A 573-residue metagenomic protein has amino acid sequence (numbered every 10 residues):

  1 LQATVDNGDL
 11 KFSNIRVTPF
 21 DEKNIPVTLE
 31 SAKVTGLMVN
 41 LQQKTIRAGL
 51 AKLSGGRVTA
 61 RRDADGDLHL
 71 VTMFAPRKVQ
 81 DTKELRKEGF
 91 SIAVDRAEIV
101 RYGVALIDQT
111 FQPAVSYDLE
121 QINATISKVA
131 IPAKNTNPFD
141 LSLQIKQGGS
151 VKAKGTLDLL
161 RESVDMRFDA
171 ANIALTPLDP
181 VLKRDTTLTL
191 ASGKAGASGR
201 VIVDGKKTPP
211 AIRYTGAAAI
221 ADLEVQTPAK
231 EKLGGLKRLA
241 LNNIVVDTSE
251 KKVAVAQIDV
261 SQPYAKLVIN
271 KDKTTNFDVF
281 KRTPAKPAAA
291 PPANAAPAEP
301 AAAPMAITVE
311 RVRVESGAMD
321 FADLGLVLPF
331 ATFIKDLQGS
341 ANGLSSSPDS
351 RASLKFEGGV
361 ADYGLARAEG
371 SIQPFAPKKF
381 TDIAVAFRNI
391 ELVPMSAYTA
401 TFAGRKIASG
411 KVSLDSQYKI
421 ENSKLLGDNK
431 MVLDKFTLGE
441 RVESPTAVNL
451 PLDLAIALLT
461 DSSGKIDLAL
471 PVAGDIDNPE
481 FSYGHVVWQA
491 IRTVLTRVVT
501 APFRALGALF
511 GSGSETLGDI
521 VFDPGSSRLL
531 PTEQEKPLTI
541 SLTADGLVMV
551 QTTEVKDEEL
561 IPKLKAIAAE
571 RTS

Functional and structural regions predicted by a protein language model:
L1-N123, L159, K183-S192, G205 (+5 more regions): Secondary-structure transition motifs
D6-G8, M166, Y214-G216, V255-A256 (+2 more regions): Transmembrane beta-strands of outer-membrane beta-barrel proteins
L10, A32, A51, I99 (+12 more regions): Buried hydrophobic packing residues in well-ordered domains
V39-Q42, R61, S127-P132, T156-L160 (+6 more regions): Short beta-strand micro-motifs enriched in acidic
K44, F90, T156, V246-K251 (+8 more regions): Extended terminal
L50, V71, L175, L392 (+4 more regions): Extracytoplasmic/secreted envelope proteins and their assembly/folding machinery, especially bacterial periplasmic
L53, F168-A170, A218-I220, V260 (+2 more regions): Transmembrane beta-barrel strands of outer-membrane/channel proteins
F139-K146, G155, S353-A361, G370: Short beta-strand segments that buttress and anchor functional surface loops
